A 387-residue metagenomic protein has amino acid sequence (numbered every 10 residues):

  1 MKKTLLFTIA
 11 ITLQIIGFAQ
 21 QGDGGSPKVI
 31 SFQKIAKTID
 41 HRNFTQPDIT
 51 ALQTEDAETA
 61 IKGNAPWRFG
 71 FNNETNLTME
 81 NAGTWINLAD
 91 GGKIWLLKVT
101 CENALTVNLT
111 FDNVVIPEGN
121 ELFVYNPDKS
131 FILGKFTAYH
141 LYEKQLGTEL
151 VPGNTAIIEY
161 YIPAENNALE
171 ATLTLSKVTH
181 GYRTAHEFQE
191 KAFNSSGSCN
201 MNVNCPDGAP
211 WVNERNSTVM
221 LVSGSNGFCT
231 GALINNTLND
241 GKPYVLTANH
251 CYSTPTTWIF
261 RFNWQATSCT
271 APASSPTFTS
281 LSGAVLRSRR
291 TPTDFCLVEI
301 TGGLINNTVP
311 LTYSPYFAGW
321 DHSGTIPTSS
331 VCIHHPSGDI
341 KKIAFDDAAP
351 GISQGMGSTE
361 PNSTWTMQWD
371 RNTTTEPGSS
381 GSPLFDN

Functional and structural regions predicted by a protein language model:
M1-G25: Bacterial Sec-dependent N-terminal signal peptides
Q20-W95, L141-E149, N154-N235: Protease-domain processing segments flanking chymotrypsin-fold serine proteases, especially trypsin-like
G92, C101-N108: Extended extracellular/luminal ectodomain segments enriched in beta-structured repeat modules
V99-C101, F111-V115, S223, N249-C251: Non-cytosolic beta-sheet module surface loops
V115-S130: Short, surface-exposed beta-strand/strand-loop-strand elements in extracellular ectodomains
F131-Y142: Solvent-exposed serine/threonine-rich low-complexity stretches and specific carbohydrate-binding patches
V151-Q368: Serine endopeptidase catalytic core focused on the charge-relay Asp
A232-K242, T373-N387: Catalytic nucleophile loop of clan PA
